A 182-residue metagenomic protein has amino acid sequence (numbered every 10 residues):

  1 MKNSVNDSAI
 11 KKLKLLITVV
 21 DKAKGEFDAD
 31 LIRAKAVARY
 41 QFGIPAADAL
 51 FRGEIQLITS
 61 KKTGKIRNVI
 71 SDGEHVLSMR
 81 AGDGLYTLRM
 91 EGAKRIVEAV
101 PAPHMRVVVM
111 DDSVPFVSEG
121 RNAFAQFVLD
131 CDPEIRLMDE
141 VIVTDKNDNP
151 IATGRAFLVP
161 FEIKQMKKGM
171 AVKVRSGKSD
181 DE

Functional and structural regions predicted by a protein language model:
M1-E26: Helix-rich terminal scaffold detector
N3-I10, L31, M90, D111: Low-complexity, intrinsically disordered regions enriched in charged/polar residues
K14, A23, A36-I55, S71-D130 (+2 more regions): Beta-strand/loop-dominated core regions that host nucleotide or nucleotide-derived cofactor-binding catalytic loops
D30-A36: Charged, low-complexity, helix-prone segments enriched in Lys/Glu/Asp/Gln
Q56-K61: Substrate/ligand-engaging "lid" and interaction regions
K65-I66: Terminal interaction modules at protein C-ends
